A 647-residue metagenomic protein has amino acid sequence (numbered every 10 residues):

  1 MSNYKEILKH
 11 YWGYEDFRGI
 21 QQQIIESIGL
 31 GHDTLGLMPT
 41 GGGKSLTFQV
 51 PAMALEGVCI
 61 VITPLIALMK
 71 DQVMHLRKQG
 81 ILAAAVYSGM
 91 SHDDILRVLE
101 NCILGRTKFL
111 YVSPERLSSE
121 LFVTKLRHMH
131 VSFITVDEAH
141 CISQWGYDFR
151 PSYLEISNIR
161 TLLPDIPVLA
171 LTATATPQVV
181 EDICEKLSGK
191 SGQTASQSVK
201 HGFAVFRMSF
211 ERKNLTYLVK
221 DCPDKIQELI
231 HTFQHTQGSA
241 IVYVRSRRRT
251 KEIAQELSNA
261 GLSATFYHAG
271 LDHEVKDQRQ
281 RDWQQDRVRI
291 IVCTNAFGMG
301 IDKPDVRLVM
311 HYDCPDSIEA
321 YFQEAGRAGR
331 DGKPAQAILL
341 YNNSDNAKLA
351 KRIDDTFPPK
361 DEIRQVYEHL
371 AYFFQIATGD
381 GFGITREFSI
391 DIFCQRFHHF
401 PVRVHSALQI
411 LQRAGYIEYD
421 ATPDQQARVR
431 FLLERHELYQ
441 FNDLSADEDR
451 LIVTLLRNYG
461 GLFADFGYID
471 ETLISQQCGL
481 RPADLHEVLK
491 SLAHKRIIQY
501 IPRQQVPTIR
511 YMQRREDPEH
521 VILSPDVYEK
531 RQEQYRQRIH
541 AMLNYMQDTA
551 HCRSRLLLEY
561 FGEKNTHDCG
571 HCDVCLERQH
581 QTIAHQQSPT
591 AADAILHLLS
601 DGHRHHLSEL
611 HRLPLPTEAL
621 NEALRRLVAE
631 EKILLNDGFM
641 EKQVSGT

Functional and structural regions predicted by a protein language model:
M1-Y11, E15-G19, Q23-S45, A52-L55 (+3 more regions): Helicase motor core with emphasis on the C-terminal RecA-like subdomain
P359-R515, H520-A623, E630-N636, M640: C-terminal accessory/connector segments of nucleic-acid motor ATPases
V644-G646: Eukaryotic low-complexity, charged/proline-rich intrinsically disordered regions
